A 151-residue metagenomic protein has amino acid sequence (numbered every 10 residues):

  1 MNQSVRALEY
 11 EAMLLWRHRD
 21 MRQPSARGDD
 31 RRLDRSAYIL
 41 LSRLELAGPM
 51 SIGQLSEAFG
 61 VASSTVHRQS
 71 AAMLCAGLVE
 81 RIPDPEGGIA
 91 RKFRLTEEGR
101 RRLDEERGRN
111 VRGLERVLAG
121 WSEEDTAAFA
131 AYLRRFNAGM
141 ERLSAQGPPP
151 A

Functional and structural regions predicted by a protein language model:
M1-S36: N-terminal leader segment of winged-helix/HTH proteins
Q3-E11, E105-A151: Terminal interaction helix/tail motif
D30-A37, T96, S122-E123: Short helix-coil-helix linker/hinge
I39-E45, R101: Pre-recognition alpha-helix immediately N-terminal to the DNA-recognition helix within helix-turn-helix or winged-helix
A47-S51: Short capping segments at the starts of secondary-structure elements
S64: Key DNA-contact positions within bacterial/archaeal DNA-binding proteins
A71-A127, A131: Charged, amphipathic alpha-helical coiled-coil/dimerization segments
